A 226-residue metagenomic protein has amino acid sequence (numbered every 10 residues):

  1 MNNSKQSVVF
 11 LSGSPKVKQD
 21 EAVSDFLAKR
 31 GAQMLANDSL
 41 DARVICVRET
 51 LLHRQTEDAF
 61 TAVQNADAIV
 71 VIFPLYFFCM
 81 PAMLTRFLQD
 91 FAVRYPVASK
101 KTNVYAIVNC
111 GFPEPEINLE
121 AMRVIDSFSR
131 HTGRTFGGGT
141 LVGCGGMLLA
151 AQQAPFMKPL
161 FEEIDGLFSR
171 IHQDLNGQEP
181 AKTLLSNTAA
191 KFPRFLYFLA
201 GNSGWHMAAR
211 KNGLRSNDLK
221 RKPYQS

Functional and structural regions predicted by a protein language model:
M1-K100, N176-P180, S186-S226: N-terminal beta1-alpha1-beta2 submodule of the flavodoxin-like/Rossmannoid cofactor-binding fold
K18, A22, P74, F78 (+3 more regions): Charge-dense, low-complexity intrinsically disordered segments
R30, M34, V124, F128-H131 (+1 more regions): Amphipathic alpha-helical segments that form well-ordered structural scaffolds and often line/cohere around active
E49, E57, E114-E116, E120 (+2 more regions): Glutamate identity and glutamate-enriched acidic tracts
M83-F87, V124, E163: Alpha-helical scaffold elements adjacent to nucleotide-binding pockets in ATP/GTP-utilizing enzyme cores
N103-P159: Short, glycine-/small-residue-rich phosphate/pyrophosphate-handling segment
V104-E116, T135-F136, I164-G177, A200-K220: Short flexible/disordered coil segments
G138-S203: A conserved mid-domain beta-alpha-beta active-site/ligand-binding segment of alpha/beta enzyme cores
